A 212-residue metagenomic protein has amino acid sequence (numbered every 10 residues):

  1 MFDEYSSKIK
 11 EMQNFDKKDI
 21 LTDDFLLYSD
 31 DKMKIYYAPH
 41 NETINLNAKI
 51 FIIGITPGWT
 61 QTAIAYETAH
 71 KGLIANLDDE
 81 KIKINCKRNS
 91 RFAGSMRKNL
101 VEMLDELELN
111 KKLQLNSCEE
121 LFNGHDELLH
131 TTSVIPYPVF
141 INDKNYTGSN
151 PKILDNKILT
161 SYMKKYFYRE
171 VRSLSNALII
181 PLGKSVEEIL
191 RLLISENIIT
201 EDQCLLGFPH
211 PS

Functional and structural regions predicted by a protein language model:
M1-L178, S185-L192: A polyanion-binding, active-site-adjacent surface
K83, I198-S212: Short, flexible loop segments at boundaries between secondary-structure elements
I180-I189, N197-I198, Q203: Active-site/pore-lining binding-face segments in mid-to-C-terminal subdomains
